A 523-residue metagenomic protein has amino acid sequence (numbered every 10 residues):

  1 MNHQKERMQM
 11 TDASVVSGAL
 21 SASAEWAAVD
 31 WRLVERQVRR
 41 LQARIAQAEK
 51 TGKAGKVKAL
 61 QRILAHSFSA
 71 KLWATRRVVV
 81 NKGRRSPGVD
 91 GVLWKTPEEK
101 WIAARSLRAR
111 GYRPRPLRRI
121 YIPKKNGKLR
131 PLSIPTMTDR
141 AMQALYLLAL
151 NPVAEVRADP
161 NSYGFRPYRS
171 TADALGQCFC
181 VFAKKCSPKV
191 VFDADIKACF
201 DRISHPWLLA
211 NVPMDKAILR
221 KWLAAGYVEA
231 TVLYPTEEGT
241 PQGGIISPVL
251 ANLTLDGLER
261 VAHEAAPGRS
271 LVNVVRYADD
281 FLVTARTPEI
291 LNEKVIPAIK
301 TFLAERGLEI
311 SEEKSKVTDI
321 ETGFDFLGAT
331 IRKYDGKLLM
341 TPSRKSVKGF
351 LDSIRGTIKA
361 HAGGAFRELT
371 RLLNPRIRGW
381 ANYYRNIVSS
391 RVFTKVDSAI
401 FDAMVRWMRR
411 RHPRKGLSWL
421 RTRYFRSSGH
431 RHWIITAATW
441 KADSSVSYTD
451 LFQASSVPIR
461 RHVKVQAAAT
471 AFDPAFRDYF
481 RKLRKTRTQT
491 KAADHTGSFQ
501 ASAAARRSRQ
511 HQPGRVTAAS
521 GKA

Functional and structural regions predicted by a protein language model:
M1-R32, R36, D450, K464-A523: Intrinsically disordered, low-complexity and often Lys/Arg-enriched segments
S23-G83, L148-G164: Charged boundary/loop elements
V57-N126: Phosphate/adenylate-binding "loop-and-lid" substructures adjacent to NTP/NAD/dNTP-binding pockets in NTP-dependent
S106, R110, R157-R169, D173-G323: Conserved polymerase palm-domain catalytic core
P131, P235-T240, L339, R355-L369 (+2 more regions): Short, solvent-exposed helix-loop connector elements
A224, E305-L372, R376-W380: A conserved non-catalytic segment of reverse transcriptases and RNA-directed RNA polymerases corresponding to the late
D397, F401-A403, M408-A503: Extended C-terminal regions of large enzymes
